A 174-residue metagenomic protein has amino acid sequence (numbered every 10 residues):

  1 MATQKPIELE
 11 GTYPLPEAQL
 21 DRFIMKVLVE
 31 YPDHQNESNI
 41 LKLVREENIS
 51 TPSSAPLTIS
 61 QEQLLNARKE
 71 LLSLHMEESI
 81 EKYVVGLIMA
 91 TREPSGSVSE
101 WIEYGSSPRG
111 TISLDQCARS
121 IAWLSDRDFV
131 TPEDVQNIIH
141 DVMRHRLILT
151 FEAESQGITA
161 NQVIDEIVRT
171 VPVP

Functional and structural regions predicted by a protein language model:
M1-L74, R119-I121: Canonical AAA+ ATPase core
L9, L15-E17, R22, S73-E78 (+3 more regions): Generic structural "secondary-structure junction" signal
L15, N36, H75, S79 (+3 more regions): Alpha-helix N-cap and coil->helix boundary residues
E17, E78, Y83, E166-P174: A broadly tuned preference for mixed-charge, low-complexity surface segments
H34, S38-K42, E81, V85 (+1 more regions): An amphipathic alpha-helix signature
I40, A67-E70, L87, I138 (+1 more regions): Residues that form generic nucleotide/phosphate-binding pockets
R45-V130: AAA+ P-loop NTPase domains with strong preference for DNA replication initiators and clamp-loader complexes
R92-P174: C-terminal engagement/docking regions of AAA+ P-loop ATPases
